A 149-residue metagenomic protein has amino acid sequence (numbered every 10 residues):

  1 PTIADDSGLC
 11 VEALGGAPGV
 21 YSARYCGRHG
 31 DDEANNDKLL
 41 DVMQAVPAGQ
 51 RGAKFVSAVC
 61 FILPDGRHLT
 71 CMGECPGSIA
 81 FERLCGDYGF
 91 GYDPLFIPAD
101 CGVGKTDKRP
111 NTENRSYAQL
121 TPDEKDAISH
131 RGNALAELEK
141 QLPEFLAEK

Functional and structural regions predicted by a protein language model:
P1-K149: Anionic-ligand binding patches
